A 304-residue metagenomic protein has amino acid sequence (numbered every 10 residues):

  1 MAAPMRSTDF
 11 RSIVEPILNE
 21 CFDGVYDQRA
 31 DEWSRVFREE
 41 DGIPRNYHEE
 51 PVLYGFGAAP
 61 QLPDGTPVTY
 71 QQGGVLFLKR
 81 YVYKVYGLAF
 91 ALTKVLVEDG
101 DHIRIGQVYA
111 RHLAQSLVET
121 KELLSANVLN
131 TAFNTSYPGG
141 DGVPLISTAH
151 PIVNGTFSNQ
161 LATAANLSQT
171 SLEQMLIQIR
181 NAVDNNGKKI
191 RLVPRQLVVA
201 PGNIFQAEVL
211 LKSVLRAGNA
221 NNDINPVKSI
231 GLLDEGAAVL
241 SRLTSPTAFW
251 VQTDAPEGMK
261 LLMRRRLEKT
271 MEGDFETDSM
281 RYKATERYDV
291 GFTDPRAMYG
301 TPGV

Functional and structural regions predicted by a protein language model:
M1-R29: N-terminal alpha-helical "arm" segments
A2-S12, I146-N185, R191-Q196, G202-V304: Sequence/fold signature of self-assembling virion shell proteins
A2-T8, E40-E49, P67-Y70, L92 (+2 more regions): Short low-complexity stretches enriched in small and charged residues
F22-S34, R45, V118, S125 (+6 more regions): Residue-level signal for secondary-structure boundary elements
G24-Y86: Assembly/oligomerization interface modules of large self-assembling protein complexes
L78-T135, L197, Y282-A284: Long, contiguous amphipathic alpha-helices that act as assembly "spine/axial" helices in icosahedral shell and virion
K79-K84, K94-V95, T135, V143 (+4 more regions): Flexible, active-site-adjacent loop/turn segments at secondary-structure boundaries
I103-V108, Q115-Q178: Alpha-helical scaffold segments that mediate packing/assembly in large oligomeric complexes
